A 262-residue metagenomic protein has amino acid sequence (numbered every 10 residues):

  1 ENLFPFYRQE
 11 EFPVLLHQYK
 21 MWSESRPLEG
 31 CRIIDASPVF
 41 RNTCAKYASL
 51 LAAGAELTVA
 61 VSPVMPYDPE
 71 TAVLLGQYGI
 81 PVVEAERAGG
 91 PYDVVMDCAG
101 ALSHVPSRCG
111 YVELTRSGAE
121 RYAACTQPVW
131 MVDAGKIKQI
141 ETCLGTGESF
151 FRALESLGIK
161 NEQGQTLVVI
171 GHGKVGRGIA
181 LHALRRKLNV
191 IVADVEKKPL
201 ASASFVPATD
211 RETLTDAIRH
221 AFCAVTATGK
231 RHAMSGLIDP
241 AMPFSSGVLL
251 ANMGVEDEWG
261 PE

Functional and structural regions predicted by a protein language model:
E1-L28, V59-Q165: Glycine/serine-rich phosphate-binding loop and adjoining beta1-alpha1 elements at the start of nucleotide-handling
E29-T43, G158-L184: Glycine-rich adenosine-cofactor-binding loop
V39-A55: Histidine-anchored nucleotide/phosphate-binding helix
A53-E56, I80, S107-G110, C125-Q127 (+3 more regions): A short helix->loop->beta-strand "cap" motif at the edges of active sites that frequently abuts
L57-T71, I170, R185-A203: NAD(P)-binding Rossmann-fold cofactor-contacting core
P81-P91, P199-H220: Short acidic low-complexity segments
M96-D97, S107-A119, T226, K230 (+1 more regions): ADP-ribose/adenylate-binding Rossmann-like module
